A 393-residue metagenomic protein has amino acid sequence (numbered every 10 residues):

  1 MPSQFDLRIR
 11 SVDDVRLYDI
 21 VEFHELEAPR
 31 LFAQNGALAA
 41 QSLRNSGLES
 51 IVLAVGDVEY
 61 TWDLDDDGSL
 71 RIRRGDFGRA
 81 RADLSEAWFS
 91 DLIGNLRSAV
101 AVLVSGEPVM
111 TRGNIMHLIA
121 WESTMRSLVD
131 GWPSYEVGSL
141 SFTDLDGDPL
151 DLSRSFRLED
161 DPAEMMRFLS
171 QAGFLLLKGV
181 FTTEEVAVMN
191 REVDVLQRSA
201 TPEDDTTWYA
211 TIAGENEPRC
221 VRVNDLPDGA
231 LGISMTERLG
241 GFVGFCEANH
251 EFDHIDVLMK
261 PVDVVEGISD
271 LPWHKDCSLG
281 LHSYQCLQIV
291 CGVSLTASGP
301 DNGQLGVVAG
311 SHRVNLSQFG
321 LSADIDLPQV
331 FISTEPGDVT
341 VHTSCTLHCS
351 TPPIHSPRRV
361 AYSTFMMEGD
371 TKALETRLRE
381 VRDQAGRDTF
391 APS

Functional and structural regions predicted by a protein language model:
M1-D160: Feature captures hydrophobic
S85-L96, L239, I268-L279: Short acidic (Asp/Glu) patches
V109-M110, L176, V341, Y362: Hydrophobic beta-strand signal
G147-Q171, K178-L271: Non-heme Fe(II)-dependent double-stranded beta-helix
G267-S333, T371-E380: Catalytic core of non-heme Fe(II) oxygenases with the double-stranded beta-helix
T334-L347: Conserved metal-binding segment of the jelly-roll/cupin
T346-S393: Non-heme Fe(II)/2-oxoglutarate
